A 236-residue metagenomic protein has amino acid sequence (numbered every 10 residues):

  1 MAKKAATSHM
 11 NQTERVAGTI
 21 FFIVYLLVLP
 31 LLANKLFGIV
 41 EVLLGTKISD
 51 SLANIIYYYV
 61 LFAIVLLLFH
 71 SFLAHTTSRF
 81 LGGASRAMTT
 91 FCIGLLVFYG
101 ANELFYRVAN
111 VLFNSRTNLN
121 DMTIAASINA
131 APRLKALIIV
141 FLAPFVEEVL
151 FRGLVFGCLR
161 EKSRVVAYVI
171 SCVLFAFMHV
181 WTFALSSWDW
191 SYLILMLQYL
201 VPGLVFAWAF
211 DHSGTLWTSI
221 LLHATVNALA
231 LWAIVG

Functional and structural regions predicted by a protein language model:
M1-T13: Short, Lys/Arg-rich, polar N-terminal cytosolic tail immediately upstream of the first transmembrane signal-anchor
R15-L31, C92-F98, Y168-L174: Alpha-helical transmembrane segments
T19-F72, L119-A126, L134: Alpha-helical transmembrane segments in multi-pass membrane proteins
L29-F37, L61-L66, V97-F105, F175 (+4 more regions): Alpha-helical transmembrane segments of multipass membrane proteins
G38-S51, N110-S115, L159-V169: Membrane interface segments of multi-pass transport proteins and intramembrane proteases
L44-S49, A74-A143: Juxtamembrane helix-loop-helix connectors linking adjacent transmembrane helices in multi-pass membrane enzymes
L67-T77, A209-D211: Structural signal for the C-terminal ends of transmembrane alpha-helices and the immediately following loop
A130-G236: Transmembrane helix-loop-helix hairpins at the membrane interface of multi-pass integral membrane proteins
